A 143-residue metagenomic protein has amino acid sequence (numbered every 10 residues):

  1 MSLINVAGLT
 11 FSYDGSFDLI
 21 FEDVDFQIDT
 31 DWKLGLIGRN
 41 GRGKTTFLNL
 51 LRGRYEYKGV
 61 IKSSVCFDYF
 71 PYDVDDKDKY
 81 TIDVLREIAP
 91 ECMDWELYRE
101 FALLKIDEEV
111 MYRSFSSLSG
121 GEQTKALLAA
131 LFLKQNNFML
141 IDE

Functional and structural regions predicted by a protein language model:
M1-D23, D107: A short, flexible loop at the N-terminus of ABC-type nucleotide-binding domains that lies
T30-G35, R39, T45-R99: ABC ATPase nucleotide-binding domain signature region
G35, T124-L131: ABC ATPase nucleotide-binding domain "signature" region
R99, I106, M111-S114: Interfacial catalytic loop of ABC nucleotide-binding domains
S114-E122: Conserved ABC ATPase signature
A130-F138: A short, proline-enriched helix->beta-strand linker immediately N-terminal to the Walker B motif in ABC-type P-loop
M139-E143: Catalytic Walker B motif of ABC-type/P-loop ATPase nucleotide-binding domains
